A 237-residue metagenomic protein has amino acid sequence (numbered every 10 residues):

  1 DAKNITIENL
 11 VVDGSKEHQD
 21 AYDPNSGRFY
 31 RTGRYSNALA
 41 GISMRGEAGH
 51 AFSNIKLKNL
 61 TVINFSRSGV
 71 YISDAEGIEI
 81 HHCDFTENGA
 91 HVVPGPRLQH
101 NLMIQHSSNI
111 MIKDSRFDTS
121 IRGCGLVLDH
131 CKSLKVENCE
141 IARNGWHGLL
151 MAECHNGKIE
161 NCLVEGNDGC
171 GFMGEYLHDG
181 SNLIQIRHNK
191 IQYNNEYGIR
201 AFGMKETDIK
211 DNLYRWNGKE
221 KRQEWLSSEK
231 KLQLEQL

Functional and structural regions predicted by a protein language model:
D1, A21-A48, N64-I72, V92-H106 (+5 more regions): Extracellular beta-strand/beta-solenoid scaffold signature
K3-K16, A51-N64, E76-H91, H100 (+6 more regions): Right-handed parallel beta-helix
